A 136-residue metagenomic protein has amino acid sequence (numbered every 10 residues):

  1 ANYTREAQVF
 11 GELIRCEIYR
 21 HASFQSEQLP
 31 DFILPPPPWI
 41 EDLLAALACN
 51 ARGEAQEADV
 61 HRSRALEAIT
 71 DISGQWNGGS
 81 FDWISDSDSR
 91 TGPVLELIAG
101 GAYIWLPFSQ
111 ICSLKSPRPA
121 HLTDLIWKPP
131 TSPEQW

Functional and structural regions predicted by a protein language model:
A1-R52, E57: Alpha-helical protein-protein interaction scaffolds
N50, A55-W136: Long, positively charged binding patches that form subdomain-scale interaction surfaces for polyanionic ligands
